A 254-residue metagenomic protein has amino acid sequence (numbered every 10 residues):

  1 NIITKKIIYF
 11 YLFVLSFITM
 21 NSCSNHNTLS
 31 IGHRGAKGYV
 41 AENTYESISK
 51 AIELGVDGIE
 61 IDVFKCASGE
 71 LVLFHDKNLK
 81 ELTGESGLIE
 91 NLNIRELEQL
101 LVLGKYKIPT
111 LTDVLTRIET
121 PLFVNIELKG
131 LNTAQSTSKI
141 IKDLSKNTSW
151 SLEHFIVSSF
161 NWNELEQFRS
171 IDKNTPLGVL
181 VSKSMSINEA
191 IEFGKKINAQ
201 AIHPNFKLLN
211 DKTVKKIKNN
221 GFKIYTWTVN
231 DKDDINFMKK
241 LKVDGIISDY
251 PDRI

Functional and structural regions predicted by a protein language model:
N1-Y11: Bacterial N-terminal signal peptides that target proteins for export
Y11, M20-I254: Phosphate-group recognition and catalysis centered on beta-loop-alpha active-site segments
